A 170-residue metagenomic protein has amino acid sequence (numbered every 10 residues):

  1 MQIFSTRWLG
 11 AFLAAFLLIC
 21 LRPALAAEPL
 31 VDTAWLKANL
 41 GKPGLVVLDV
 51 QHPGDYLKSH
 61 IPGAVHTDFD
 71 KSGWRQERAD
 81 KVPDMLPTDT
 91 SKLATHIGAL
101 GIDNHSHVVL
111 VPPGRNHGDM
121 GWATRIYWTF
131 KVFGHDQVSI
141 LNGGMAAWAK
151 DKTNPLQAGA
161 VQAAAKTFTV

Functional and structural regions predicted by a protein language model:
M1-F12, C20-L21: Bacterial N-terminal signal peptides that target proteins for export
M1-Q2, E28, G121, L141: Intrinsically disordered, low-complexity regions enriched in Ser/Pro/Gly/Gln/His and often acidic
L18-K58, M145-V170: Flexible, polar/low-complexity N-terminal or interdomain linker segments that lie immediately upstream of folded
A27-H105, P113-G118: Positively charged, proline/Ser/Thr-rich regional signature most characteristic of the Rhodanese/CDC25-like
P87-V170: Thiolate-centered catalytic microenvironments shared by cysteine-dependent enzyme domains
